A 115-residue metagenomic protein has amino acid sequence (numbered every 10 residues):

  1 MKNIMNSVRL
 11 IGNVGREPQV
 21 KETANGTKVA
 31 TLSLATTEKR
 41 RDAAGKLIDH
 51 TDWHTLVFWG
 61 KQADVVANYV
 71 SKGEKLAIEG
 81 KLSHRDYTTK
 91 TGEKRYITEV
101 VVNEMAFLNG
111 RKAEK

Functional and structural regions predicted by a protein language model:
M1-K115: Single-stranded nucleic acid-binding surfaces, predominantly the OB-fold ssDNA-binding core
